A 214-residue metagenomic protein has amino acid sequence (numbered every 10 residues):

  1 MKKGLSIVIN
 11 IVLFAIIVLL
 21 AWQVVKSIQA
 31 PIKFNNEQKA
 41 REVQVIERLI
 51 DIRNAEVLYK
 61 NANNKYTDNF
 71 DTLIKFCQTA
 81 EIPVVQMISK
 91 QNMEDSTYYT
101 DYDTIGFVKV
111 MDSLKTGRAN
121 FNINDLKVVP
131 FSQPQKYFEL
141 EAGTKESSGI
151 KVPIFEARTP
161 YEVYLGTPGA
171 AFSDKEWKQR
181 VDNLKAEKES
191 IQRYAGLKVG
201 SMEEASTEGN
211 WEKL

Functional and structural regions predicted by a protein language model:
K2-S6, A30-N36, I52-N54: N-terminal alpha-helical membrane-insertion module
S6-K26: Hydrophobic membrane-insertion alpha-helices, especially the h-region of bacterial N-terminal signal peptides
I9-V12, I50-R53, V57, I74: Short, well-ordered alpha-helical packing segments
L19-Q44: Amphipathic alpha-helical segments typified by the pilin-like N-terminal helix that continues immediately C-terminal
Q23, A30, Y59-K60, Y66: Broad hydrophobic/π-residue packing in well-ordered secondary structure
Q38, E42-N63: N-terminal alpha-helical signal peptides/signal-anchor transmembrane segments
N61-L214: Low-complexity, acidic interaction segments enriched in glycine
